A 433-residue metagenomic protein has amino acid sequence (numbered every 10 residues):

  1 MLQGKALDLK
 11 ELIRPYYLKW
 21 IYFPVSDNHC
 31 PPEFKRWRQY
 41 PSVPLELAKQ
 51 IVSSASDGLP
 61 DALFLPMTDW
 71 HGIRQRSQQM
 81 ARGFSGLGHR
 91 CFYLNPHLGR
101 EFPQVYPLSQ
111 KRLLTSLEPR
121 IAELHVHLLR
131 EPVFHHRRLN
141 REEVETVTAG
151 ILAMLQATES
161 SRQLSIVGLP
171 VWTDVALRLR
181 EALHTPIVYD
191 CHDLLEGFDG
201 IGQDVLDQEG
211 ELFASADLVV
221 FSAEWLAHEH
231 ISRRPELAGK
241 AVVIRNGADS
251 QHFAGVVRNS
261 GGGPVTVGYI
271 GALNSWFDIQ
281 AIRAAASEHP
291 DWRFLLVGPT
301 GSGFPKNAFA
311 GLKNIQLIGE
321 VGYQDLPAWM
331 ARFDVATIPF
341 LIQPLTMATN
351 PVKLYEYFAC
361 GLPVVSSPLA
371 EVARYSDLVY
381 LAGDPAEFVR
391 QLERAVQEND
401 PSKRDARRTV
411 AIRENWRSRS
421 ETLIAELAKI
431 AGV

Functional and structural regions predicted by a protein language model:
H71, Q75, F277, Q324-W329 (+2 more regions): Nucleotide-sugar-dependent
M80, L152-M154, G202-V219: Membrane-proximal helix-turn-helix segments that form the acceptor-binding/catalytic region of lipid-linked
G197-Q203, I231-S232, A248-G263, S275 (+1 more regions): Acidic anion/phosphate-binding donor-loop and adjacent secondary structure in glycosyltransferase catalytic cores
W225, I244-G247: Carbohydrate-associated surface elements
S260-F277, I282-A286, F294-V297, I412: Conserved donor-binding/catalytic core segment of Leloir-type glycosyltransferases
F304-M330: Nucleotide-activated donor-binding/catalytic signature segment of Leloir-type glycosyltransferases, i.e., the conserved
A373-R394: Change "using UDP/GDP/dTDP sugars" to "using nucleotide sugars
D400-I430: A charged, aromatic-enriched C-terminal amphipathic alpha-helix characteristic of glycosyltransferases across folds
